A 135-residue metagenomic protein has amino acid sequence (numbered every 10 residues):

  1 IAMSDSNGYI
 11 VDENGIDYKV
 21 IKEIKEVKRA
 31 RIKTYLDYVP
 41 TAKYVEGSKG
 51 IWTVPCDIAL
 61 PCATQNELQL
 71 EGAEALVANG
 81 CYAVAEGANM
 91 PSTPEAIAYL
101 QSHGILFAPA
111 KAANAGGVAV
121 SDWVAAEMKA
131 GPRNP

Functional and structural regions predicted by a protein language model:
I1-P55: Glycine-rich phosphate/diphosphate-binding loop of Rossmann-like nucleotide-binding domains
D5, V11-Y18, E71-G72, E95-I97 (+1 more regions): Short acidic, glycine/serine/threonine-rich loops at helix termini
E46-C56, E67-A83: Rossmann-fold NAD(P) dinucleotide-binding segment
L60-C62, G87: Short, well-ordered coil/turn residues at beta-beta hairpins and beta-strand->alpha-helix junctions within
A63-E71, P91-P94: Beta-loop-alpha module in the N-terminal Rossmann-like domain of NAD(P)-dependent dehydrogenases, especially those
V77-P135: Adenosine-phosphate binding glycine-rich loop
